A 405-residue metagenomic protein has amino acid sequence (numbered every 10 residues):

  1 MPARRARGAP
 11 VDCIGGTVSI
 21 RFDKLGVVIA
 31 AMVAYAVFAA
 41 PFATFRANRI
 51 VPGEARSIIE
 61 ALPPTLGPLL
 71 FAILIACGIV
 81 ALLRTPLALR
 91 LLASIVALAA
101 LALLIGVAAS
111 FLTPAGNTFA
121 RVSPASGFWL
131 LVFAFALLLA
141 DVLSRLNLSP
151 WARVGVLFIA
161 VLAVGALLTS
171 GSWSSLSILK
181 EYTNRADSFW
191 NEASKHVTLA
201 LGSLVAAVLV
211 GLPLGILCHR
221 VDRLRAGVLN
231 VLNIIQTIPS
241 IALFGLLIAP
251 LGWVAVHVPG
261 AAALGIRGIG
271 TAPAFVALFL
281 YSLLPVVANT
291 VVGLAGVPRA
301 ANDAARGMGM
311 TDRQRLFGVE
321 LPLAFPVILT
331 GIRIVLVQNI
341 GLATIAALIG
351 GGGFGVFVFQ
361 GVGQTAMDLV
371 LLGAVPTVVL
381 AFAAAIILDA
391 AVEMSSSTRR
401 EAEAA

Functional and structural regions predicted by a protein language model:
P2-K195, R399-A405: N-terminal, non-cleaved signal-anchor transmembrane helix
C13, C77-L82, R153, A261-I266 (+2 more regions): C-terminal transmembrane helix and the adjacent membrane-cytosol boundary/short C-terminal tail of inner/organellar
S19-I29, L87-A97, L214-A249, L278 (+1 more regions): Cytoplasmic-entry segments and transmembrane alpha-helices of multi-pass inner-membrane transporters
W129, F189-L217, I332: Transmembrane alpha-helix signature in integral membrane proteins
F244-L284: Membrane-interfacial helix termini and adjacent extracytoplasmic/periplasmic loops of multi-pass transporters
A249-P250, L342-L372, P376-T377, S396-A405: Glycine-rich helix-loop "coupling/hinge" segments at transmembrane-helix boundaries in multipass transporters
L294-A324, G351: Short helix-to-coil transition segments within interhelical loops that connect adjacent transmembrane helices
R313-A346: Transmembrane alpha-helices
